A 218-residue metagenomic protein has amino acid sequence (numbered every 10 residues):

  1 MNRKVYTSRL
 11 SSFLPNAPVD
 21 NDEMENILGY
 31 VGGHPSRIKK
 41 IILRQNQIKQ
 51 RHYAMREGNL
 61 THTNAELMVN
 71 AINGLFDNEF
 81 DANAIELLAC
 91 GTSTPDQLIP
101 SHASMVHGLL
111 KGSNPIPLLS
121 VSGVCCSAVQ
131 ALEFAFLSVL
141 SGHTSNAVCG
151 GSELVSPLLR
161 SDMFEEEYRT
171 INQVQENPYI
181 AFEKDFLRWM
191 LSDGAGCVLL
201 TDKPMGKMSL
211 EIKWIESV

Functional and structural regions predicted by a protein language model:
M1-H62, E176-V218: Condensing-enzyme catalytic core mediating Claisen C-C bond formation in acyl metabolism
N2, N73-N78, A82, L98-P100 (+1 more regions): Acyl-thioester C-C bond-transforming condensing/cleaving domain
Y6, E86-A89, S145-V148: Conserved beta-strand elements of the Class I
F13, G91-T94, E153: Residue-level signal for short, function-critical loop segments
H34-I41, T63-E79, H102: Short, well-ordered amphipathic alpha-helical segments that serve as non-catalytic structural scaffolds within diverse
E57-A65, T92, D96: Short acidic-aromatic active-site loops that bind/stabilize oxyanions
H62, E66, C126-V129: Conserved phosphate-coordination/catalytic loops
E86-T94, S120: Short glycine-rich or small-residue beta-strand-to-loop segments that form or flank ligand, phosphate, metal/Fe-S
